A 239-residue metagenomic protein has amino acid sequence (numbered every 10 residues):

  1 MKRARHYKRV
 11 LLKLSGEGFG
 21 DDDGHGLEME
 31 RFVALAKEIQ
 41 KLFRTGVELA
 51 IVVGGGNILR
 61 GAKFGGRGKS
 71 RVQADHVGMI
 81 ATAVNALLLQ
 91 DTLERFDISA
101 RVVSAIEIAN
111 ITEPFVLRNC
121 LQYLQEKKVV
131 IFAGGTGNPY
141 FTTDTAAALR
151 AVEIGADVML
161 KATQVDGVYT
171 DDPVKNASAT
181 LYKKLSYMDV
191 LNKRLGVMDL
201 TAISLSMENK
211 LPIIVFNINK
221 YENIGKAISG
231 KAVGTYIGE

Functional and structural regions predicted by a protein language model:
M1-E239: C-terminal catalytic "cap/lid" subdomain
